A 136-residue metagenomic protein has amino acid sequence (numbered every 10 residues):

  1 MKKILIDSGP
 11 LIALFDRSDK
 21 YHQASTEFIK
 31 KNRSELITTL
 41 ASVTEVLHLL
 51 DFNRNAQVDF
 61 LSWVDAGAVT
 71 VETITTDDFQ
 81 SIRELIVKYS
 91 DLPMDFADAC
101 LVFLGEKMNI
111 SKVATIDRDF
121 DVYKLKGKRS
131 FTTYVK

Functional and structural regions predicted by a protein language model:
M1-D19: Metal-dependent nucleic-acid phosphoesterase active-site entry motif
K2-I4, Q23-P93, F103, K107-S111 (+1 more regions): PIN-domain endoribonuclease scaffold, especially VapC-family toxins
D7-S8, T39, I116: A secondary-structure boundary/capping signal
S8, D98-A99: Conserved glycosyltransferase catalytic-site signature
F15, D117, K124-G127: Short, flexible helix/strand-to-coil boundary loops that buttress conserved ligand/catalytic motifs in alpha/beta
